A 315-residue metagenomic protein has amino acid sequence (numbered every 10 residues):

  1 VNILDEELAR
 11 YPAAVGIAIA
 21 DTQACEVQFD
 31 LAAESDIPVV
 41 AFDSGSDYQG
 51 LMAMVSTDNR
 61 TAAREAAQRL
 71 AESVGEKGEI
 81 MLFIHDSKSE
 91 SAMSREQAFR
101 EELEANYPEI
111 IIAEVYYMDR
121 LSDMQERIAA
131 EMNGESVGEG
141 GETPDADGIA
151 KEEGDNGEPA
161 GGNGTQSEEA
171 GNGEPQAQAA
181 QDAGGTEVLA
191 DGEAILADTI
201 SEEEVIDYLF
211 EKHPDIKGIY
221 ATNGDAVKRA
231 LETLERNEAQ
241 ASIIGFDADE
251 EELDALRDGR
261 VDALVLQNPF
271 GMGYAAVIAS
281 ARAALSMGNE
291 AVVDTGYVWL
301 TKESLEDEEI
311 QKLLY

Functional and structural regions predicted by a protein language model:
V1-Y315: A residue-level marker of the well-folded mature domains of exported/periplasmic proteins
